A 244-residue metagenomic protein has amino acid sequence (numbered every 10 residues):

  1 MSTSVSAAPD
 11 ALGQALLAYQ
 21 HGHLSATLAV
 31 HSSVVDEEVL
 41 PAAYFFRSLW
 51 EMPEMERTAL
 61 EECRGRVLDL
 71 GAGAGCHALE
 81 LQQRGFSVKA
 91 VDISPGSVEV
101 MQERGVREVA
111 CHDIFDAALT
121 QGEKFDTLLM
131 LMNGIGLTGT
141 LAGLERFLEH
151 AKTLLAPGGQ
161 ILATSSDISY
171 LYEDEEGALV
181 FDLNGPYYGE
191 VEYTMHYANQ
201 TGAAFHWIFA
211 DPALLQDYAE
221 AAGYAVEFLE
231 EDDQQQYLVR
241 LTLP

Functional and structural regions predicted by a protein language model:
M1-E62: S-adenosyl-L-methionine
S2, S6, Q14-Q20, A156-L214: SAM-dependent methyltransferase
R64-G73: Conserved class I S-adenosyl-L-methionine
A74-G85: Conserved SAM-binding loop of SAM-dependent methyltransferases across substrates and taxa, primarily the Class I
S94-P95: Conserved SAM/SAH-binding beta-strand->alpha-helix loop
G105-D116: Conserved SAM-binding strand-loop segment of SAM-dependent methyltransferases
F125-E145: A short SAM/SAH-binding and catalytic strip from SAM-dependent methyltransferases
L144-P157: A short glycine-rich, Lys/Arg-flanked "PGG" loop and its adjoining helix->strand segment in the class I
